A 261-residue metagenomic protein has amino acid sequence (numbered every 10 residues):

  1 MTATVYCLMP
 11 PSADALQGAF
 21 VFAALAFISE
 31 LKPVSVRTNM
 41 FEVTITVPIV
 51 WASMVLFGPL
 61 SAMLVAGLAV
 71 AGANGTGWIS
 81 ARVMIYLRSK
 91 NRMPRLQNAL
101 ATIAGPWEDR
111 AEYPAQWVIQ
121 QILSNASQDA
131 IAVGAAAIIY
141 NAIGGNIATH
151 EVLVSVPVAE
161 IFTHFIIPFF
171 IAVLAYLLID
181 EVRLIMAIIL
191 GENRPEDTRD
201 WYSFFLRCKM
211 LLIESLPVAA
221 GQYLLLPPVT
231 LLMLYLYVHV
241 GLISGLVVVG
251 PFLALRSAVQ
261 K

Functional and structural regions predicted by a protein language model:
M1-A3, A26, I45-W51, L224-M233 (+1 more regions): Hydrophobic, membrane-inserted alpha-helices
M1-M9, S53-M54, A137-G145, V229-L231: Membrane-embedded alpha-helical segments in integral membrane proteins
T2-L16, L31-N39: Short, hydrophobic transmembrane alpha-helix segments
P10-S12, M54-V65, Y235-S244: Transmembrane helix interruption/hinge and helix-loop junction motifs
A19, A23-N141: Alpha-helical membrane segments and adjacent membrane-interface helices in multi-pass membrane proteins
F27-P33, F170-L190, A254-K261: Transmembrane alpha-helical segments that form the membrane-embedded catalytic/substrate-channel core of multi-pass
S53-V55, P59-L64, P157-L178: Alpha-helical transmembrane segments
M186-K261: Interfacial "cap-and-anchor" motif at the non-cytosolic start of specific transmembrane alpha-helices
